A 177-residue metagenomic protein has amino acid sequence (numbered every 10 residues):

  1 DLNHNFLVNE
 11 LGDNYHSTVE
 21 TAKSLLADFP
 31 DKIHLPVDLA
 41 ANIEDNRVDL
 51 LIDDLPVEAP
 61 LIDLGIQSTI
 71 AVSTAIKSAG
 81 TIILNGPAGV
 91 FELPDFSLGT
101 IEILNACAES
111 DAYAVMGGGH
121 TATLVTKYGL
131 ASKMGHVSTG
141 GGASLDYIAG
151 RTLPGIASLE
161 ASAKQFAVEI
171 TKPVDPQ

Functional and structural regions predicted by a protein language model:
D1-Q177: Active-site loop-to-helix "anion-binding N-cap" substructures in soluble metabolic enzymes
